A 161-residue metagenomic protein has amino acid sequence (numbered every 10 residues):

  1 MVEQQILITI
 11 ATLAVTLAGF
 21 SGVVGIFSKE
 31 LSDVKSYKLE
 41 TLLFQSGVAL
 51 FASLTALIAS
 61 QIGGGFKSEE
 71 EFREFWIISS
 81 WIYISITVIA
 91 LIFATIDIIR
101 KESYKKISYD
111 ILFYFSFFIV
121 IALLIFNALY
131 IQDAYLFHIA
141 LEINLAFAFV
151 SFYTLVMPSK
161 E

Functional and structural regions predicted by a protein language model:
M1-L7, I58-F75, N127-F137: Helix-coil boundary and interhelical linker segments in multi-pass alpha-helical membrane proteins
Q4-A11, V34-S46, K67-I82: Transmembrane alpha-helix entry/boundary detector in multi-pass membrane proteins
A11-E30: N-terminal signal-anchor/start-transfer transmembrane helix
V24-V34, I92-K101, L155-V156: C-terminal ends of transmembrane helices
E30-E40, E69, I99-I107, D133: Membrane-interface helix-boundary motifs at transmembrane edges
T41-Q61: A generic, lipid-embedded transmembrane alpha helix
I86-I89, K105-A128: Hydrophobic alpha-helical membrane segments
I119-E161: Terminal transmembrane helical module of multi-pass membrane proteins
